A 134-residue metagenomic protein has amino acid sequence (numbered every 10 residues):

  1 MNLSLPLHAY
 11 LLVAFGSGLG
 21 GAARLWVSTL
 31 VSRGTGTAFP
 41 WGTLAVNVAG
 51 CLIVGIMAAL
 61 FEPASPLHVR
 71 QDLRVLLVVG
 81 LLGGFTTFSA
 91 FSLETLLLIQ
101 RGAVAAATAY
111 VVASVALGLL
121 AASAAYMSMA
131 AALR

Functional and structural regions predicted by a protein language model:
M1-R134: Membrane-interface helix-loop junctions in multi-pass transporters/channels
